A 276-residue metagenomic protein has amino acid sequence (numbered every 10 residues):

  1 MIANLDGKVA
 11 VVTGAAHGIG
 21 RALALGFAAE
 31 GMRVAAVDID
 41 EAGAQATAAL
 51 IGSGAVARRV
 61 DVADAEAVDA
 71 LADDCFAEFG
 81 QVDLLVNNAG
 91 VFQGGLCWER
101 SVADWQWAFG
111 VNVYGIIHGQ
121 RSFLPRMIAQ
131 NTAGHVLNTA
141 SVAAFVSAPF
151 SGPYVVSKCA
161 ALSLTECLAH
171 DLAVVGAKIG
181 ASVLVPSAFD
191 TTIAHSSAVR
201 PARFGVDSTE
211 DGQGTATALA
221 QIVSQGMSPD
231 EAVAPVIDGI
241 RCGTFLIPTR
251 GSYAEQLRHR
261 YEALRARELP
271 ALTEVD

Functional and structural regions predicted by a protein language model:
I2-A35: Canonical Rossmann dinucleotide-binding motif of NAD(H)/NADP(H)-dependent dehydrogenases/reductases, specifically
E30-A46: Conserved glycine-rich Rossmann-like NAD(P)H-binding loop of the short-chain dehydrogenase/reductase
E41-A42, R59-A70, V102: The beta1-alpha1 cofactor-binding region of Rossmann-like NAD(H)/NADP(H)-dependent oxidoreductases
L96-C97, D104-W107: Substrate-binding pocket helix/loop in short-chain dehydrogenase/reductase
Q120, S157: Active-site helix of classical SDR
S141: Residue(s) in the substrate-gating loop at a strand-loop-helix junction that position the organic substrate next
V174-I247: SDR active-site lid
